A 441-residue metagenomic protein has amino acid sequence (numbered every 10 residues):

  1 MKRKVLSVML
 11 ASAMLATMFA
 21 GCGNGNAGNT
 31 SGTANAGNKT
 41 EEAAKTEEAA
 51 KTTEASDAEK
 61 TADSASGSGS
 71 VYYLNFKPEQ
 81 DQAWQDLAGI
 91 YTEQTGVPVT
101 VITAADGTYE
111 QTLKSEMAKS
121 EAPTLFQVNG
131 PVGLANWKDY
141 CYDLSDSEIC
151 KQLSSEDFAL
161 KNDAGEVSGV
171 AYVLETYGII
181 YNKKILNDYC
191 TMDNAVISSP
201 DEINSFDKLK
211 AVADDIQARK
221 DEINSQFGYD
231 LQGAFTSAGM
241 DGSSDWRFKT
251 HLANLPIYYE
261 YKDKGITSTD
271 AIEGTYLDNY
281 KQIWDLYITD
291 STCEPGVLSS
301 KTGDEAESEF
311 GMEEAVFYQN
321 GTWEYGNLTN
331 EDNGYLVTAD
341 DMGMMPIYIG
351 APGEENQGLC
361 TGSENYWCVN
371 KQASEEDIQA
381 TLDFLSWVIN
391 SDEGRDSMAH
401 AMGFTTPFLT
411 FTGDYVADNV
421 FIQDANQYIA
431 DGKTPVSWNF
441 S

Functional and structural regions predicted by a protein language model:
K60, E166-Y172, Y177, D207-S268: Extracytoplasmic/periplasmic solute-binding protein
K60-D63, N129-I180, K184-N187, S225-D230 (+3 more regions): Hinge/lid segment of periplasmic solute-binding proteins
G67-P78, V97-I102, L125: Short, well-ordered beta-strand elements
I90-E156, S168-G169, K184-S198, V316-F317 (+1 more regions): Extracytoplasmic "Venus flytrap"/periplasmic binding protein-like
Q94, P98, K119, N333-M402: Extracytoplasmic/periplasmic substrate-recognition and gating elements
S145-A159, D201-E202, G239-G242, I257-Q282 (+4 more regions): Short, solvent-exposed loop/beta-turn-alpha elements that line the ligand-binding surface or hinge of extracytoplasmic
K210-D214, K264-S300: Glycine-centered hinge/linker elements that transmit conformational signals in sensory and ligand-binding systems
T361, A401-F411, F421-S441: C-terminal capping/gating helix-and-loop segments adjacent to ligand/active sites or protein-protein/ligand interfaces
